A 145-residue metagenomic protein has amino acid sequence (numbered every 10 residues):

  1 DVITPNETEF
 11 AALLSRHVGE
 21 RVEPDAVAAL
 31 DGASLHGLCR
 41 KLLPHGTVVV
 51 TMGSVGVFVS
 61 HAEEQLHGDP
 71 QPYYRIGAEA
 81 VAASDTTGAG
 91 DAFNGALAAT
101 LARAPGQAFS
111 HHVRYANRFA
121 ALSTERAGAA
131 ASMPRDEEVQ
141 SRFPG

Functional and structural regions predicted by a protein language model:
D1-F10: Non-cysteine beta-strand/loop elements that form the S-adenosyl-L-methionine
S15-G145: Conserved phosphate-binding/catalytic region of the ribokinase-like
